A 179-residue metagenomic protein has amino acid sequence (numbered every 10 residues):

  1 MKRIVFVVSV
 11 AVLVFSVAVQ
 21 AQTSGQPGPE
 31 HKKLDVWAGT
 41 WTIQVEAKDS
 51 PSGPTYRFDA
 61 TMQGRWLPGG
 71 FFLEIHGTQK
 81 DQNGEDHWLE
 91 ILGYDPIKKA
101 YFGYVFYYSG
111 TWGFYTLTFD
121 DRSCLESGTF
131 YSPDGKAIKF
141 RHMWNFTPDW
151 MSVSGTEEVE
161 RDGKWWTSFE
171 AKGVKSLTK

Functional and structural regions predicted by a protein language model:
M1-I4: Positively charged n-region of N-terminal signal peptides that target proteins for export
V7-S16: Bacterial N-terminal signal peptides
A21-K179: Hydrophobic small-molecule pocket/channel-lining residues, especially in calycin-type beta-barrels
